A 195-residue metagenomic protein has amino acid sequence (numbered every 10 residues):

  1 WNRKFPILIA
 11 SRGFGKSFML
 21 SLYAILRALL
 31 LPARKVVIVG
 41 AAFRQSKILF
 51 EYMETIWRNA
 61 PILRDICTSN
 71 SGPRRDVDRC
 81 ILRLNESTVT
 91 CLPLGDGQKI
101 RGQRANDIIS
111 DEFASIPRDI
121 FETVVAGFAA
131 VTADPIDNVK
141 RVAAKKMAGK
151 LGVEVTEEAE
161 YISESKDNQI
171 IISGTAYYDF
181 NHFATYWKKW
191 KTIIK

Functional and structural regions predicted by a protein language model:
W1-K195: Phosphate/NTP-binding elements of NTP-utilizing enzymes
